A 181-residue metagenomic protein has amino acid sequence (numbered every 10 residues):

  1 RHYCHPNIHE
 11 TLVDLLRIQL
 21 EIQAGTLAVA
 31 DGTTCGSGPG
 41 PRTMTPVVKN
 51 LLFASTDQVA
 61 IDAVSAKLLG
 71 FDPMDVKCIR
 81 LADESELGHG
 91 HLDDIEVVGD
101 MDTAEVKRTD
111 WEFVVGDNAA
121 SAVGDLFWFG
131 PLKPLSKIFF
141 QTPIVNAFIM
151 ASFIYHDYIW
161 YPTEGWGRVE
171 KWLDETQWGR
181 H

Functional and structural regions predicted by a protein language model:
R1-H181: Extended, low-polarity segments enriched in aliphatic/aromatic residues
